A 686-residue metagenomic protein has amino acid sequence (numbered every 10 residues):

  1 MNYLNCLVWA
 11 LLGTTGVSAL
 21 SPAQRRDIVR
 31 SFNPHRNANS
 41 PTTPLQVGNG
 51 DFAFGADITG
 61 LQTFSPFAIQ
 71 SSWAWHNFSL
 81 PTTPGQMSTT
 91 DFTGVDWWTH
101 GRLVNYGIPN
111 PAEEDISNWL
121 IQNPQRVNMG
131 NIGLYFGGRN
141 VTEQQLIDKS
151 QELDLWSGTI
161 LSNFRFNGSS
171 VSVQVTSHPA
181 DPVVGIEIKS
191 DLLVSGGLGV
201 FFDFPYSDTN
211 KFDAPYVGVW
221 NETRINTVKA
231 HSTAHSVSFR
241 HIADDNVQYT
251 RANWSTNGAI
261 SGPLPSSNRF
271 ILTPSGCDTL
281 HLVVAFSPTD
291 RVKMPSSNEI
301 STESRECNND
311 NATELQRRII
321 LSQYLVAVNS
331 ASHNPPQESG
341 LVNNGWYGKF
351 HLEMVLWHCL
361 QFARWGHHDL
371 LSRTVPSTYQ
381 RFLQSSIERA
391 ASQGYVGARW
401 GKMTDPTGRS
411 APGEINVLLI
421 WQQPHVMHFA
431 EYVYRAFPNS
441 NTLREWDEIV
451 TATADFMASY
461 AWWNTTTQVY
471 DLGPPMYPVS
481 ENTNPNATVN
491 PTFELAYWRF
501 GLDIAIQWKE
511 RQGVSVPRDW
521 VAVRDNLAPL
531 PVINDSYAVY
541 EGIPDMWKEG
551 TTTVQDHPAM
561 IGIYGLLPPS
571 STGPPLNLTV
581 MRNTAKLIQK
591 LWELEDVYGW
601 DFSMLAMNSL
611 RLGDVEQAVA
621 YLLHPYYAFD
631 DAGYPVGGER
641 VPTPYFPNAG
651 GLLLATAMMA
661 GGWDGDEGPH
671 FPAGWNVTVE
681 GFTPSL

Functional and structural regions predicted by a protein language model:
M1-A19: Fungal secretory targeting signals
L20-K349, H368, Y379-Q384: Acidic/polar, glycine-enriched structural segments that form the non-catalytic walls/loops of the carbohydrate-binding
N37, T83, H351-I387, G401-R409 (+5 more regions): Active-site core of glycosidic bond-cleaving carbohydrate-active enzymes
E114-Q145, S150, Q507, P647-T683: Catalytic cores of secreted or luminal carbohydrate-active enzymes
N210, V326-N334, G348-H351, L370 (+5 more regions): Secretory-pathway/luminal and periplasmic proteins that interact with or process carbohydrate-rich
E306-A312, Q316, P335-G348, H358 (+4 more regions): Primarily short, surface-exposed interaction patches in extracytoplasmic proteins
H333-L341, T442-E445, W462-L472, V514-A522: Short, glycine/acidic-rich hinge or "gate" loops at secondary-structure transitions that mediate conformational
A452, F456-W508: Acidic/histidine-rich catalytic neighborhood
